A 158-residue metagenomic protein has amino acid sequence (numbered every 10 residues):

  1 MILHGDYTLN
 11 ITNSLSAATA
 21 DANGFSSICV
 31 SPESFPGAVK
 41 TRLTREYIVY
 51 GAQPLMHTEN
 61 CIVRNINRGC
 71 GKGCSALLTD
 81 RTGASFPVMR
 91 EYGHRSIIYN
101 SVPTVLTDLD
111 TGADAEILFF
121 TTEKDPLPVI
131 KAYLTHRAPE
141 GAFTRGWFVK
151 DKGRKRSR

Functional and structural regions predicted by a protein language model:
M1-R158: Active-site pocket-lining/capping segments in soluble small-molecule metabolic enzymes
